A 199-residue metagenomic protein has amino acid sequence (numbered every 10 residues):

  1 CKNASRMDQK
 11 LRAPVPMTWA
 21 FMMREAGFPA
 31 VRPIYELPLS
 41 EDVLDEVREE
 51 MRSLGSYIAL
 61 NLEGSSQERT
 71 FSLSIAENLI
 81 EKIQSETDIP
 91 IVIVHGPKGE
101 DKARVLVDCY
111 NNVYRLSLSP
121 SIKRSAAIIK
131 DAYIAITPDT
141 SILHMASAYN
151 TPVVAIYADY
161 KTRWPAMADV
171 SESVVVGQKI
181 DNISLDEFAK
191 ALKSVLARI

Functional and structural regions predicted by a protein language model:
C1-I199: Catalytic machinery of carbohydrate-active enzymes, primarily nucleotide-sugar-dependent glycosyltransferases
